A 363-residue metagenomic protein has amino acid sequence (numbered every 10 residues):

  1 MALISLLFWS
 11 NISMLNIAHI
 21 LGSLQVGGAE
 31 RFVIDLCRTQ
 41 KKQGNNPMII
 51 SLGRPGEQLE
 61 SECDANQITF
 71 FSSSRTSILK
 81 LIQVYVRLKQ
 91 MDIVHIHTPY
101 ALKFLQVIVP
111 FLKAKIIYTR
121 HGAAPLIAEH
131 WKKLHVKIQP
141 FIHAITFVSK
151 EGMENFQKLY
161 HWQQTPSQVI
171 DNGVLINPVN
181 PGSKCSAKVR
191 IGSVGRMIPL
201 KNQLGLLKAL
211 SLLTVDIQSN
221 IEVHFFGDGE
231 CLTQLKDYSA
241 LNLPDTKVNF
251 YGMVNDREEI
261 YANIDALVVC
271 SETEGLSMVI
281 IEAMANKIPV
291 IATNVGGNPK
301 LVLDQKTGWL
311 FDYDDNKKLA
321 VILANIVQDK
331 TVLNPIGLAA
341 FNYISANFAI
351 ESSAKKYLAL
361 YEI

Functional and structural regions predicted by a protein language model:
M1-L3, Q90: Short, charged, low-hydrophobicity "junction" segments
L3-S13: Short, Lys/Arg-enriched N-terminal segments with co-localized hydrophobic residues within the first ~10-30 amino acids
S13-I363: Membrane-interface segments of envelope glycosyltransferases acting on lipid-linked substrates or membrane lipids
